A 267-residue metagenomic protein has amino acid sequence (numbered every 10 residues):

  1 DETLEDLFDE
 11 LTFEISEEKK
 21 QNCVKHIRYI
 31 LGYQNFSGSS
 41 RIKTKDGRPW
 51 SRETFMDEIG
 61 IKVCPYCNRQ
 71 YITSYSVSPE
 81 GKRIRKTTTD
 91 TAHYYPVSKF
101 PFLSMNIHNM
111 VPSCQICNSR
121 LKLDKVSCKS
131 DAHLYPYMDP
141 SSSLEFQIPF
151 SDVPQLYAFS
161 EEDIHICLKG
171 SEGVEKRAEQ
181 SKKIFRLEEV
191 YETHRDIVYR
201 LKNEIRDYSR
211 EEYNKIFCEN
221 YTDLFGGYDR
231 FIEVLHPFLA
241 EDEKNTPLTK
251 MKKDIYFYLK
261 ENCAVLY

Functional and structural regions predicted by a protein language model:
D1-T44: N-terminal accessory alpha/beta regions
C23-I27, W50-G60, P101-I107: Short, flexible, mixed-charge glycine/proline-rich loop motifs that serve as phosphate/nucleic-acid-contacting
I30-R52, A92-K99: Short Cys/His-rich Zn2+-coordinating modules
I59-P65, I72-S74: Extended, Lys/Arg-enriched charged tracts that mediate electrostatic binding to polyanionic substrates
C64-C67, C114-C117: Short cysteine-rich clusters marking metal-coordination/redox-active sites
R69-N109, L123-C128, H133-Y137: Histidine-centered nuclease catalytic patch
R120-K183: Domain-level detector of nuclease and nuclease-like folds in predominantly extracellular/periplasmic contexts
S160-Y267: C-terminal, charged low-complexity interaction regions
